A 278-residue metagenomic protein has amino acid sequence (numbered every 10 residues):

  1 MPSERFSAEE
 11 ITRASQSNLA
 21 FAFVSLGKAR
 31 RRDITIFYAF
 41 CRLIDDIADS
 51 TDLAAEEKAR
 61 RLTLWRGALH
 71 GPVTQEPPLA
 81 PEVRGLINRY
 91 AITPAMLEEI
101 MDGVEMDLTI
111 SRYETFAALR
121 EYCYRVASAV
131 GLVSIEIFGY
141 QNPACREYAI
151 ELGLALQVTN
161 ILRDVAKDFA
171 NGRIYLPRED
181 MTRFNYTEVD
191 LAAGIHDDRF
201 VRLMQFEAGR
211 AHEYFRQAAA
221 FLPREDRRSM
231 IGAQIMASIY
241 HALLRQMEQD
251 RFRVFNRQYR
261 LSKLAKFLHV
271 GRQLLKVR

Functional and structural regions predicted by a protein language model:
M1-Q157, L162, A166-R278: Catalytic cores of Mg2+-dependent Asp-rich isoprenoid enzymes
